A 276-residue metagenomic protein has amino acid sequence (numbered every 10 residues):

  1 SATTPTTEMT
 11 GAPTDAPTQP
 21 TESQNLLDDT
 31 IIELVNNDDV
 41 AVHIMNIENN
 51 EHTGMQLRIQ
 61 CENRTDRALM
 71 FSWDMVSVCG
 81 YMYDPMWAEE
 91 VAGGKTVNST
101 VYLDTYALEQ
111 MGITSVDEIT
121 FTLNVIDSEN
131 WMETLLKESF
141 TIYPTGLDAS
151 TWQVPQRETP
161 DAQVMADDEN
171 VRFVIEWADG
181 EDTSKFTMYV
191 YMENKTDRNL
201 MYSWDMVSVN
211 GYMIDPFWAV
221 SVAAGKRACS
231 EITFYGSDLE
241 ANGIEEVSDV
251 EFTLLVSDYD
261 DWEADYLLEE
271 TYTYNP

Functional and structural regions predicted by a protein language model:
S1-T21: Ser/Thr-rich, Proline-interspersed low-complexity disordered segments
A16-I32, L123-V164, L267: A eukaryote-biased signal for short, well-structured alpha-helical docking elements
Q24-E51, T151-D182: Low-complexity, acidic Ser/Thr/Pro/Gly-rich terminal tails and inter-domain linkers that flank the onset of structured
E51-R58, D182-Y189: Short, solvent-exposed loop/turn segments enriched in Ser/Thr/Gly
G54, Y81-L136, Y212-W262: Short, solvent-exposed, Trp/other aromatic-anchored flexible loops in extracytoplasmic proteins
Q60-D66, Y191-D197: Asparagine-centered strand-capping/turn motif at beta-strand->loop junctions
C61, M75-V76, L103, M192 (+2 more regions): Hydrophobic beta-strand positions in extracellular immunoglobulin-like domains
R67-D74, R198-M206: Short, hydrophobic/aromatic beta-strand segments
